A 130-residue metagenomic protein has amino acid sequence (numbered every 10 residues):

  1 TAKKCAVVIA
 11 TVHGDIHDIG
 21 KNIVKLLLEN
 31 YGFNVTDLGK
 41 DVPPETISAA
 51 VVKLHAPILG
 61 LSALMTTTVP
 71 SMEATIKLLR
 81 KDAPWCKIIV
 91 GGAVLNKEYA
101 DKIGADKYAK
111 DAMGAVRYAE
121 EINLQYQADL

Functional and structural regions predicted by a protein language model:
T1-A10: Long, charged amphipathic helices and adjacent flexible linkers at domain junctions
I9-V12, L61-A63: Short glycine-centered, acidic/aromatic-flanked micro-motifs in structured strand/loop junctions that mark active-site
V12-D18: C-terminal amphipathic alpha-helical interaction region
K21-Y31, V35-D106, D111-E120: Cofactor-cradling patches in redox/metallo enzymes
Y118-L130: A charged, well-structured terminal subsegment
